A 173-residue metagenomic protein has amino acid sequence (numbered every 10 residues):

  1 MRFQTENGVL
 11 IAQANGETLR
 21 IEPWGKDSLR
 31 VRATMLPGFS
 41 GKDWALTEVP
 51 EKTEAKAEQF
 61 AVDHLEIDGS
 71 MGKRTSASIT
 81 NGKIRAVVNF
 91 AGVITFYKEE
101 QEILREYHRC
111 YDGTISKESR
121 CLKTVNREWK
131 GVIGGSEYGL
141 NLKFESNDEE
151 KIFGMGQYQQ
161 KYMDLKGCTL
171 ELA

Functional and structural regions predicted by a protein language model:
M1-A173: N-terminal accessory segment at the very beginning of proteins
